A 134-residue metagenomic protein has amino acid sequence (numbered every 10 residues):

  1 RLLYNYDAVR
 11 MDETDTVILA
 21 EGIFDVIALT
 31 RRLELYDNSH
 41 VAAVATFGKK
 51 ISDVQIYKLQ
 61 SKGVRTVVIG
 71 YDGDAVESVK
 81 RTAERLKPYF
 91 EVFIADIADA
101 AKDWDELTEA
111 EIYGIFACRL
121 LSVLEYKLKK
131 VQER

Functional and structural regions predicted by a protein language model:
R1-T14: Glycine-/acidic-rich phosphate or pyrophosphate-binding loops and their flanking alpha/beta elements
T14-D15, V26-R134: TOPRIM fold recognition
V17-L19: Conserved beta-strand elements of the Class I
